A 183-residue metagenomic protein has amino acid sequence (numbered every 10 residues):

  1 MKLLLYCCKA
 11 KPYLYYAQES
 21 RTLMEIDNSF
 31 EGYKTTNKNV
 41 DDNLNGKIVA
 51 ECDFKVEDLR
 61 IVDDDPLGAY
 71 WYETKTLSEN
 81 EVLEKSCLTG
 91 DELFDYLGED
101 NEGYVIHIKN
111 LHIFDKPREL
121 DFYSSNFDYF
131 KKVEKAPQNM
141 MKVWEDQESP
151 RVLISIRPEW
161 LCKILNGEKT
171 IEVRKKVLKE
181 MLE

Functional and structural regions predicted by a protein language model:
M1-E183: Structured alpha/beta reader/binder surfaces that contact nucleic acids or chromatin modification marks
